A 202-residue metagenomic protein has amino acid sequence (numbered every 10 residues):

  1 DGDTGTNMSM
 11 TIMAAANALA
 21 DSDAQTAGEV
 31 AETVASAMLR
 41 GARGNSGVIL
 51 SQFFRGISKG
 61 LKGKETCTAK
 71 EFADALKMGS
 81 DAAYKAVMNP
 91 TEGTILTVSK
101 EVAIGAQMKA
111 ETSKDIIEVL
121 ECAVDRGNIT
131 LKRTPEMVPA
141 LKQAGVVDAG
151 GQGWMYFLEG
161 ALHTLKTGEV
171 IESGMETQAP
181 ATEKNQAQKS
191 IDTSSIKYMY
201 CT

Functional and structural regions predicted by a protein language model:
D1-T202: N-terminal loops that bind phosphate or other acidic moieties and the adjacent beta-alpha structural core
